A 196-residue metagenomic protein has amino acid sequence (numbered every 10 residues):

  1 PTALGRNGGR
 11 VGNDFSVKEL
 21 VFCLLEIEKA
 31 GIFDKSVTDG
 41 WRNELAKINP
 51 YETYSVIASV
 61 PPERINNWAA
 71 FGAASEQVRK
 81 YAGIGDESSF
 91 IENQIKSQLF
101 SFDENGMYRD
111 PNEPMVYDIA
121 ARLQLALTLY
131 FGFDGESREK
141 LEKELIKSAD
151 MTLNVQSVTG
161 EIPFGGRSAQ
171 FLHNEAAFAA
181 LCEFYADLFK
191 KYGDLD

Functional and structural regions predicted by a protein language model:
P1, D39-A46: Low-complexity, Ser/Thr/Pro/Gly-enriched N-terminal "stalk/linker" regions
T2-N13: Blade-loop segments of beta-propeller domains
R6, G31-I32, A58-P62: Flexible helix-coil transition and linker loops at the boundaries of alpha-helical arrays
V11, E19-F22, N43-D196: Extracellular polysaccharide-recognition and catalytic grooves
S16: A charged helix-plus-loop insertion that forms the helical arch/lid used to bind and gate nucleic-acid substrates
E19-K29, F33: Long, acidic/serine-threonine-rich intrinsically disordered regions with weak helical/coil propensity that act as
K29-S36, A82-D86: Alpha-helix capping and inter-helical loop/turn segments
